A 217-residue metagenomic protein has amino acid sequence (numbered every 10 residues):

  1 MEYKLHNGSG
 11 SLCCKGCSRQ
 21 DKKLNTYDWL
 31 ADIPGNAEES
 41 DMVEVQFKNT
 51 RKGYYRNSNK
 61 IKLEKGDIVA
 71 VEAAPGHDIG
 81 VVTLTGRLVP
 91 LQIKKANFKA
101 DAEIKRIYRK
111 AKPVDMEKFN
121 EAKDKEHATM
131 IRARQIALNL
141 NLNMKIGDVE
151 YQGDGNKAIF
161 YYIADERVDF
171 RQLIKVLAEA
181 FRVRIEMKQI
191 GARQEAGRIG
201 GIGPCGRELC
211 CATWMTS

Functional and structural regions predicted by a protein language model:
E2-S217: Acidic-enriched and Gly/Ser
